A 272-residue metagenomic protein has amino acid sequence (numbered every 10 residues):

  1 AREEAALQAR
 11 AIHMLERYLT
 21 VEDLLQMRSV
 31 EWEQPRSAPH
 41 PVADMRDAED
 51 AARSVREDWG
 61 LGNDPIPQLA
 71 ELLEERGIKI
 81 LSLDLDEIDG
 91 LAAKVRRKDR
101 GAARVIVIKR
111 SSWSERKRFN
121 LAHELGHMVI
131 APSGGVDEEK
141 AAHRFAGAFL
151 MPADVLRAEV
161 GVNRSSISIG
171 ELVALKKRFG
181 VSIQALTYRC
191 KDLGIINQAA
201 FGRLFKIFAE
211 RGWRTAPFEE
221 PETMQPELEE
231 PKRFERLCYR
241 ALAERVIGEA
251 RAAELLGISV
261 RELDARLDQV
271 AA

Functional and structural regions predicted by a protein language model:
A1-A272: Active-site hotspot residues in diverse enzymes, especially metal/ion-binding acidic/histidine motifs
